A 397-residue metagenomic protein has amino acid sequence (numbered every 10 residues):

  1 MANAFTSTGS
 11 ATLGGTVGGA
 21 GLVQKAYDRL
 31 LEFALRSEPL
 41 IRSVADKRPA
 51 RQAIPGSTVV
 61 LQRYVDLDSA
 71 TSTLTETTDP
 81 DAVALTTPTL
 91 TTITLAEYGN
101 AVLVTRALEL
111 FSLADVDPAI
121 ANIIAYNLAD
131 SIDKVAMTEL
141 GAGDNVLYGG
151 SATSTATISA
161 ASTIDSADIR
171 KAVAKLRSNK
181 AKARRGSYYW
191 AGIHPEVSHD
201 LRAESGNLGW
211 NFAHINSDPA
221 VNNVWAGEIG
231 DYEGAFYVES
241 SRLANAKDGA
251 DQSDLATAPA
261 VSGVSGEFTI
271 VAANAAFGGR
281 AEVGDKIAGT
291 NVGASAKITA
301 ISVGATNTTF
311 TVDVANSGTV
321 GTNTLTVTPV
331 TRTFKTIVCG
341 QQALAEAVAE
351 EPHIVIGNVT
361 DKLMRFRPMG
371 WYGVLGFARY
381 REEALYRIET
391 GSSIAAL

Functional and structural regions predicted by a protein language model:
M1-P39, R51-A53, N223-A244, T328-L397: Protruding loop/beta-arch "assembly-hinge" segments enriched in small, turn-prone residues
E32-N100: Assembly/oligomerization interface modules of large self-assembling protein complexes
L61, N122, Y126, S187 (+4 more regions): Hydrophobic alpha-helical segments involved in membrane association or supramolecular assembly
S69-S72, S112, D200-A203, W210 (+2 more regions): Short helix/loop capping segments that flank catalytic or ligand/cofactor-binding pockets
R106-N179, P195-V197, V264-S265, V271-A272 (+2 more regions): Alpha-helical scaffold segments that mediate packing/assembly in large oligomeric complexes
N145-I229, E233: Extended, solvent-exposed, turn-rich assembly/linker loops in the middle of proteins
H214, D248-R280, A288-F334: Small/polar beta-strand repeat architecture
